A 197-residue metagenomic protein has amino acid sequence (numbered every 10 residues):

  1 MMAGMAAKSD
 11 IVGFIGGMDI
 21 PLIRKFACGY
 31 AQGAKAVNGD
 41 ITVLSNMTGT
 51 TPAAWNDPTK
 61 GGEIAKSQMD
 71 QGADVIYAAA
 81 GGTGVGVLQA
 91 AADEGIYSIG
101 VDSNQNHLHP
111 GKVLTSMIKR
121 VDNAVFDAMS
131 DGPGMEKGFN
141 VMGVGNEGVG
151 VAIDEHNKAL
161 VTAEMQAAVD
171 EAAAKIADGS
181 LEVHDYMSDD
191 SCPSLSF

Functional and structural regions predicted by a protein language model:
M1-F197: A residue-level marker of the well-folded mature domains of exported/periplasmic proteins
